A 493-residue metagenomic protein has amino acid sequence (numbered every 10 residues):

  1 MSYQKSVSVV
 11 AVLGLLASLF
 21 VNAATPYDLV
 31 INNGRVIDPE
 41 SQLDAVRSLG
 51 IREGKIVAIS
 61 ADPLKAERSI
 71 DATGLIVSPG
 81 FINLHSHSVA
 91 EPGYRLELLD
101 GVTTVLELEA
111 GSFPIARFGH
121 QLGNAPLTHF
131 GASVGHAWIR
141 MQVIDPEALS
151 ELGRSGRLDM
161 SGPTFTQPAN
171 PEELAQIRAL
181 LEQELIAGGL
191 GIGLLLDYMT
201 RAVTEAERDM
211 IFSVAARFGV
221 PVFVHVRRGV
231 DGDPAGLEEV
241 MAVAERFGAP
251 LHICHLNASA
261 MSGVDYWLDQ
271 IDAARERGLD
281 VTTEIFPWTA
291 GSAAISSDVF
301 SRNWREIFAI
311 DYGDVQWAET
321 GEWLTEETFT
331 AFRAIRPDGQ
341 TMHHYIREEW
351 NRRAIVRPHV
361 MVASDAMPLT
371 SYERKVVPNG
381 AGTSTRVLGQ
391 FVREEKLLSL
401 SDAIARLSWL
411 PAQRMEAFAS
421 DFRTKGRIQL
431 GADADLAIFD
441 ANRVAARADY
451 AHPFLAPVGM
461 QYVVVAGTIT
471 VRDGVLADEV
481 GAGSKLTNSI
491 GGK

Functional and structural regions predicted by a protein language model:
M1-K5: N-terminal secretory signal peptides that target proteins for export/translocation
S6, V12-L15, L19-R47, R52 (+3 more regions): Active-site microenvironment of metallo-dependent hydrolases
V30, S69-D71, F81, F130-A132 (+2 more regions): Conserved beta-strand scaffold positions in the cores of enzyme catalytic domains, especially in NTP/NDP-utilizing
P63-A125: Metal-associated gating/positioning segment near the N- to mid-region
V89-L96, E173-Q183, A235-G236: Short, acidic/polar
R95-A116, L127-W138, I186-T200, F218-R228 (+3 more regions): Divalent metal-dependent hydrolysis catalytic cores, especially in the metallo-beta-lactamase
S112-R117, A202-I211, A235-G236: Active-site-adjacent beta->alpha loops and helix N-cap segments on the catalytic face of soluble alpha/beta enzymes
Q142-V203, A242-E245, P250-L400: Active-site neighborhoods of metal-dependent hydrolases
